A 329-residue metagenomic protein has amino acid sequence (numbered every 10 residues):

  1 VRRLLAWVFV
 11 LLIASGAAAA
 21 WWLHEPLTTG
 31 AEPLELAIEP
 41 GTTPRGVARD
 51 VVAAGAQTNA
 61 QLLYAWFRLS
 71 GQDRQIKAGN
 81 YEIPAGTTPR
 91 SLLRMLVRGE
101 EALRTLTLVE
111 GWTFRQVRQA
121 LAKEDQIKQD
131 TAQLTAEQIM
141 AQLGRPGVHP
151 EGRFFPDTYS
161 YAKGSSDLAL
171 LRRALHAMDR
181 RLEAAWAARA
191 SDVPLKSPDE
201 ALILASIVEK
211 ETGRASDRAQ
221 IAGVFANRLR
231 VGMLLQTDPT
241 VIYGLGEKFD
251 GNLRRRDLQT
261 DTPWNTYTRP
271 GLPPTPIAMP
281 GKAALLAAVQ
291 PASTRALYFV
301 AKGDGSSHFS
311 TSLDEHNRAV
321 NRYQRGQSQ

Functional and structural regions predicted by a protein language model:
V1-P33: N-terminal type II signal-anchor transmembrane helix that functions as the membrane-insertion/stop-transfer segment
R2-A6, P33, R74-Q75, W112-R115 (+2 more regions): Short low-complexity stretches enriched in small and charged residues
A6-L11, A54-G55, A78-N80, D130-L134 (+2 more regions): N-terminal start-of-chain detector that recognizes signal peptides and the immediate post-cleavage beginning
V8-V10, E35, T105, F299: N-terminal hydrophobic or amphipathic segments with adjacent small-residue motifs that include Sec signal peptides
G16-W21, L63-W66, G86-L92, H176 (+3 more regions): Short hydrophobic/aromatic-rich motifs at helix boundaries and adjacent loops
E25-A185: Signal peptide-directed extracytoplasmic domains
T43, Q119-K128, A141-Q329: Bacterial extracytoplasmic/cell-wall-associated proteins, especially those involved in peptidoglycan
